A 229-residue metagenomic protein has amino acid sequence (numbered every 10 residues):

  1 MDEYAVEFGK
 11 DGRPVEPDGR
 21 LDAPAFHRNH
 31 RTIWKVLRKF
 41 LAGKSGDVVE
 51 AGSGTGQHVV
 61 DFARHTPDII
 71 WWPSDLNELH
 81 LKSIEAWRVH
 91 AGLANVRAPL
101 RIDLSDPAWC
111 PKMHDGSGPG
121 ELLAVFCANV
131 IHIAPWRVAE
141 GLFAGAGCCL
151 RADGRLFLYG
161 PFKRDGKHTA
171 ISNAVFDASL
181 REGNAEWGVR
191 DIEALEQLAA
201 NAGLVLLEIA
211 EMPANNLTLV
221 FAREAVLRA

Functional and structural regions predicted by a protein language model:
D2-G43: Class I SAM-dependent methyltransferase Rossmann-like catalytic core, especially the SAM/SAH-binding loop
K44-G54: Conserved class I S-adenosyl-L-methionine
V49, V60-W109: Class I SAM-dependent methyltransferase SAM/SAH-binding core
F126: A conserved beta-strand element that flanks and buttresses the S-adenosyl-L-methionine
I133-A146: A short, conserved alpha-helix within the catalytic core of class I
D153-F162: Conserved beta-strand signature within the Rossmann-like core of class I S-adenosyl-L-methionine
T169-E193: Conserved Class I S-adenosyl-L-methionine
L204-A229: Core SAM-dependent methyltransferase catalytic element
